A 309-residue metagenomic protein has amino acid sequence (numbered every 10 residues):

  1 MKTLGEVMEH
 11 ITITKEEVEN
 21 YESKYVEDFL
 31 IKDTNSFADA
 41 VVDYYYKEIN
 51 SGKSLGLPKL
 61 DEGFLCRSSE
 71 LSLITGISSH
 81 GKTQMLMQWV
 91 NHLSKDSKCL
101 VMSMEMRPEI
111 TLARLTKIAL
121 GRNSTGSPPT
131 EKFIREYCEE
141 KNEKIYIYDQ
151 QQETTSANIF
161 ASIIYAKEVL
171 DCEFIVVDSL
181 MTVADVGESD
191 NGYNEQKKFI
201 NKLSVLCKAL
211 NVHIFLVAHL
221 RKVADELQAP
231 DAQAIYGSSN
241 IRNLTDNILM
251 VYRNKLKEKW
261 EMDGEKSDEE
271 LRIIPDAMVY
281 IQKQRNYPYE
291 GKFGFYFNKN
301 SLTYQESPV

Functional and structural regions predicted by a protein language model:
K2-E17, L55, S97-N191, K198 (+1 more regions): Conserved inter-motif catalytic segment of the P-loop NTP-binding fold
K2-F37, K95, F160-C172, K208-L210 (+1 more regions): C-terminal regions of RecA-like/P-loop NTPase motor modules
I13, S23-R122: The Walker A/P-loop phosphate-binding site
S54-L57, E109, E131, R135 (+5 more regions): Amphipathic alpha-helical transducer elements in NTP-driven molecular machines
M104, H219, R253: Cofactor-binding loop segments of dinucleotide-utilizing enzymes, especially the Rossmann-like FAD- and NAD(P)+-binding
E140-Y146, L203-I214, L244-D246: A structural motif corresponding to the C-terminal end of an alpha-helix and its immediate exit/capping segment
V176-V177, V212-H219: Structural recognition of the conserved hydrophobic beta-strand(s) that form the central parallel beta-sheet of P-loop
D190-S204, H213-I214, L249, K255: A short alpha/beta connector and helix-capping loop motif
